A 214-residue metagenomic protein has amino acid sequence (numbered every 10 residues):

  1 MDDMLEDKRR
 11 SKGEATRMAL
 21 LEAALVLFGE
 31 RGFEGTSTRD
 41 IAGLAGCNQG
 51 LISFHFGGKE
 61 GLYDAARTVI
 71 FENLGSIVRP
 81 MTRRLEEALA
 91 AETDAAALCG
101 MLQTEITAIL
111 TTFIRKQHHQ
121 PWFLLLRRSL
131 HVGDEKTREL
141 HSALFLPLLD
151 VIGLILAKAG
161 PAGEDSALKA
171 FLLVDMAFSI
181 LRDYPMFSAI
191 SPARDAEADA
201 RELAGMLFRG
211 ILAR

Functional and structural regions predicted by a protein language model:
M1-A15, L85-E86: N-terminal intrinsically disordered/low-complexity leader segments
A19, L27-V69: Helix-turn-helix
T68-N73, P80-T82: Short, basic, alpha-helical segments at the C-terminal edge of helix-turn-helix-like DNA-binding modules
G75, G100, L130-G160: Amphipathic alpha-helical packing segments from all-alpha helical-bundle domains
V78-H118, S166, A170-L173: Hydrophobic alpha-helical connector segments
H119, F123, T137-L146, A157-A204: Hydrophobic/aromatic-rich alpha-helical bundle segments in the mid-to-C-terminal region
